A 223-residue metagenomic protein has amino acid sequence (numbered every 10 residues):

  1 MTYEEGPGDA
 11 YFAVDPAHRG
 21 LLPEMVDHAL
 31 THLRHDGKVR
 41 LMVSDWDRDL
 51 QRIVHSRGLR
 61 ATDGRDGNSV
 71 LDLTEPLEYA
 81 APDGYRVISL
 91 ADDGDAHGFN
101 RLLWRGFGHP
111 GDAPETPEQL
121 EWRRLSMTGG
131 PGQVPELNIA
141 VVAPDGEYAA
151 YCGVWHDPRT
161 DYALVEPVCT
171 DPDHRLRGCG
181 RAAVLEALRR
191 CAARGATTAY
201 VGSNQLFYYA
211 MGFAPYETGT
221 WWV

Functional and structural regions predicted by a protein language model:
M1-T2, T62-R65, A150, G180 (+1 more regions): A structural microfeature
T2-P7, P110-C169: A conserved beta-strand-loop-helix scaffold within acyl/acetyltransferase catalytic domains
E5-Y85, S89-A91, W221-V223: Acyl-donor-binding surface of acyltransferase catalytic domains
R19-T31, T170-P172, L176-A193, A210: Conserved acetyl-CoA-binding loop-helix of GNAT-fold acetyltransferases
V39-M42, V165, T198-S203: Conserved hydrophobic beta-strand within the GNAT/NAT acetyltransferase core sheet that lines the active-site cleft
R52-H55, Y208-Y209, F213: Conserved active-site tyrosine of GNAT-family acetyltransferases
A80-P117, D145: Short amphipathic alpha-helix that is part of the acyltransferase structural core
